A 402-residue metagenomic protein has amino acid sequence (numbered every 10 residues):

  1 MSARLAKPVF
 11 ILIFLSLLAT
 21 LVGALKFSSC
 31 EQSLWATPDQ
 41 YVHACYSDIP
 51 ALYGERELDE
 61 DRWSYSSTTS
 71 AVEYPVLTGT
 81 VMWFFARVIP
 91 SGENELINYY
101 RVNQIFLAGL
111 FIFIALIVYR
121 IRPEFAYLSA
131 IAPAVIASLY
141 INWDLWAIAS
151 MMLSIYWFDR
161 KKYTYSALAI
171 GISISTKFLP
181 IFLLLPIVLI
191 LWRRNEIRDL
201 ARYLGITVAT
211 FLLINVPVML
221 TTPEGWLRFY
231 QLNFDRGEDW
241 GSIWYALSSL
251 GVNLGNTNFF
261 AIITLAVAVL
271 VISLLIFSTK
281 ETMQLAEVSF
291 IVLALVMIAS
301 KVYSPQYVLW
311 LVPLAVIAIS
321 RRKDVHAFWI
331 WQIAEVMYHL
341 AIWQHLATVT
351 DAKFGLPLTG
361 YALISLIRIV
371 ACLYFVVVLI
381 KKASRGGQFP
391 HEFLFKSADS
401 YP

Functional and structural regions predicted by a protein language model:
M1-L227, F260-P402: Multi-pass membrane glycosyltransferase architecture that uses lipid-linked
R62-Y65, R228-T264: Membrane-lumen/periplasm interface segments of multi-pass, membrane-embedded glycan/lipid transferases
